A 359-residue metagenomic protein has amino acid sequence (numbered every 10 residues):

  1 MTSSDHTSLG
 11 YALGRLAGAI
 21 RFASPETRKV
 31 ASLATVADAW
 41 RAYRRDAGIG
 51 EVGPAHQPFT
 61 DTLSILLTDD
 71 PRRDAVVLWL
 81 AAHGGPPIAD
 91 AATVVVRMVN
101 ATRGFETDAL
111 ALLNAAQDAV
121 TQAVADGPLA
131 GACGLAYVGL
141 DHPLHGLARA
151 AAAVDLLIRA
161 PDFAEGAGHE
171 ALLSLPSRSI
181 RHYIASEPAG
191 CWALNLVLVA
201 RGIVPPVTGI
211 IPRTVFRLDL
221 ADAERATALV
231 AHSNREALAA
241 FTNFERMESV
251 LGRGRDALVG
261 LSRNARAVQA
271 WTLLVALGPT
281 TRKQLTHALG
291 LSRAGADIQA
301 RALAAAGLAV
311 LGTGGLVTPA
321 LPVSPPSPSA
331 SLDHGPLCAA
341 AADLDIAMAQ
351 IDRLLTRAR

Functional and structural regions predicted by a protein language model:
M1-D155, L332-R359: N-terminal structured helix/loop subdomain that forms the ligand-binding/catalytic interface in diverse enzymes
T2-V30, V36-A37, N114-G254: Phosphate/pyrophosphate-binding active-site loops
V250-L251, R255-S262, R282-K283, G295: Surface segments flanking catalytic/ligand-binding clefts of nucleic-acid enzymes
L258-N264, G314-P336: Short, cationic-aromatic polyanion-contact patches
L261-G278: Short amphipathic alpha-helical interface segments
L277-A288: Short acidic, hydrophobic short linear motifs in intrinsically disordered regions
T280, A304-G315: A short, conserved structural fragment
L291-A302: Short amphipathic alpha-helical interaction segments
